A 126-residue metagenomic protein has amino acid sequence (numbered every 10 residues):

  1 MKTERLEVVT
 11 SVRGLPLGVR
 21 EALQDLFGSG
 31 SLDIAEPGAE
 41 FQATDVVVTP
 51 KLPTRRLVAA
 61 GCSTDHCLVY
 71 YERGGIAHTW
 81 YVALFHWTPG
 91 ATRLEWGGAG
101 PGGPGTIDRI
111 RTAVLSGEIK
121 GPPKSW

Functional and structural regions predicted by a protein language model:
M1-D65, G97-W126: Flexible low-complexity loop/turn motifs enriched in small/helix-breaking residues
D65-E72: Short beta-strand elements that form the blades of beta-propeller/WD-repeat-like and other beta-sheet-rich scaffold
V69, R93-W96: Short hydrophobic/aromatic-rich beta-strand segments that constitute the beta-sheet cores of beta-sandwich/beta-barrel
R73-I76, P101-G103: Solvent-exposed loop/turn segments at secondary-structure junctions within structured extracellular/periplasmic domains
A77-A83: Structural motif
W87-T92: Short loop/turn segments immediately following beta-strands, especially the blade-tip and inter-blade linker loops
